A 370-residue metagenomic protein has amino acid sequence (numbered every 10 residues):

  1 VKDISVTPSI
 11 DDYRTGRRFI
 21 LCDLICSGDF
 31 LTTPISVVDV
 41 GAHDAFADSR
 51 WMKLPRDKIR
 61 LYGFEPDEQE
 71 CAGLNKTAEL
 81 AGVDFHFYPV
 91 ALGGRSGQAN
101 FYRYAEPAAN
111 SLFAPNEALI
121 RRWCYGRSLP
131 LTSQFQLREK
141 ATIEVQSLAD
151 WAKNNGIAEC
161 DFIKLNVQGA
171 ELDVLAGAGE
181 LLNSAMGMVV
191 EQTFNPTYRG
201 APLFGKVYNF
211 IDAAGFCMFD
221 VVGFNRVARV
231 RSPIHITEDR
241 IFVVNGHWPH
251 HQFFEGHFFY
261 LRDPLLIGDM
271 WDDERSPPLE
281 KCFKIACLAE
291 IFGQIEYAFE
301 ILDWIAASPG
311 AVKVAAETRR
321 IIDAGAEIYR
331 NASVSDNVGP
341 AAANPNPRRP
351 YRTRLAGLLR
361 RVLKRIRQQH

Functional and structural regions predicted by a protein language model:
K2-H370: Phosphate/nucleotide-binding beta-alpha loop and adjacent structural elements of enzyme active sites
